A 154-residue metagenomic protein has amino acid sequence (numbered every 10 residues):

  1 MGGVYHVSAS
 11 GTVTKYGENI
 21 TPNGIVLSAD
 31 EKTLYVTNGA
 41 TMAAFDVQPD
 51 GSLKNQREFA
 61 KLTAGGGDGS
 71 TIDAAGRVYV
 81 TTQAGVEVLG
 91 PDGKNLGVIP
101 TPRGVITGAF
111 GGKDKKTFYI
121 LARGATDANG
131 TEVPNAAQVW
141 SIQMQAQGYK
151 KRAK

Functional and structural regions predicted by a protein language model:
M1-V4, T14-T33, K61-Q83, P102-K116: Beta-rich, blade/repeat-based domains predominating in secreted/periplasmic proteins but also intracellular
G2-Y5, T41-A43, G85-E87, Q138-W140: A short loop-to-beta-strand structural motif that recurs across blades of beta-propeller domains
G3-T21, D46-T63, E87-T101: Blade-edge beta-strand/turn elements of extracellular beta-propeller and related beta-sheet repeat scaffolds
A9, D30, N38-A40, A74 (+4 more regions): Short loop/turn segments that connect beta-strands within the blades of beta-propeller domains, predominantly WD40
T37, T81, Y119-R123: Residue-level marker for isolated small/hydroxyl-bearing positions within beta-strands of beta-sheet-rich domains
A44-S52, M144-K150: Short loop/turn segments immediately following beta-strands, especially the blade-tip and inter-blade linker loops
A109-K154: Blade-level signature of beta-propeller repeat domains, shared across WD40, Kelch, NHL, RCC1 and BNR/Asp-box propellers
